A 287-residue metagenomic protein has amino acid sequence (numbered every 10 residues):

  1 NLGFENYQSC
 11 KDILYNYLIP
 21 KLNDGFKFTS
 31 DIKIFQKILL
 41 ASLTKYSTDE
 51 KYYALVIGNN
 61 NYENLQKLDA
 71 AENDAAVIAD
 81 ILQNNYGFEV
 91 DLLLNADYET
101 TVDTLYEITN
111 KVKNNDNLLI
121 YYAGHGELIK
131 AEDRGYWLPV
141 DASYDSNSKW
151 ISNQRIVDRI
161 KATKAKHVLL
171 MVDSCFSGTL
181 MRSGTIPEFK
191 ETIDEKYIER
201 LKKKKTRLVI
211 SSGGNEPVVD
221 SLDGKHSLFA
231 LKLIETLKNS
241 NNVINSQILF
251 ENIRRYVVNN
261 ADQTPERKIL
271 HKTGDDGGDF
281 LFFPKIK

Functional and structural regions predicted by a protein language model:
N1-K287: Cysteine endopeptidase catalytic domains of the caspase/legumain-like
